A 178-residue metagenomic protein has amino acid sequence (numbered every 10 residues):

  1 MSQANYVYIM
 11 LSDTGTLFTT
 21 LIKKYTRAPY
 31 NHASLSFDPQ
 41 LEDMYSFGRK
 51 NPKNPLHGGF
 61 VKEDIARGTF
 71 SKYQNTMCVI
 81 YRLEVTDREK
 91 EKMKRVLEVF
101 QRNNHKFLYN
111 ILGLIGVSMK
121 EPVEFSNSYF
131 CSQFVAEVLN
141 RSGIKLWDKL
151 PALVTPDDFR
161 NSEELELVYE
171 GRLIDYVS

Functional and structural regions predicted by a protein language model:
M1-S178: Cysteine-nucleophile amide-bond enzymes
